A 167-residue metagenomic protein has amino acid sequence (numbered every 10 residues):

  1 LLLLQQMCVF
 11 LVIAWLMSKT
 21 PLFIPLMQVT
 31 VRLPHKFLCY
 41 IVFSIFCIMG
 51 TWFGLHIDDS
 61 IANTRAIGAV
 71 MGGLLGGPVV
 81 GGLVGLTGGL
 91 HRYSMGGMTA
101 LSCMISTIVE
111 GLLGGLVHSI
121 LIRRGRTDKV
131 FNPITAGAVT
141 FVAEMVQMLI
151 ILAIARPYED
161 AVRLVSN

Functional and structural regions predicted by a protein language model:
L1-K19, K36, Y40, T51-A66 (+1 more regions): Membrane-embedded alpha-helical hairpins and interfacial helices in multi-pass inner-membrane proteins
L16-L33: Membrane-interface helix-loop junction between the first two transmembrane segments
F23, G68-G72, N132: A sequence-level detector of short, solvent-exposed, charge-rich linear segments
T30-L33, F53, P78: Recognition helices and adjacent regulatory flanks at domain boundaries
S44-T51, V84-R92: Small-polar-interrupted transmembrane alpha-helices in polytopic inner-membrane proteins
R65-L83: Generic transmembrane alpha-helix motif of multi-pass integral membrane proteins
L75-G77, G88-M95: Interfacial segments of multi-pass membrane proteins
